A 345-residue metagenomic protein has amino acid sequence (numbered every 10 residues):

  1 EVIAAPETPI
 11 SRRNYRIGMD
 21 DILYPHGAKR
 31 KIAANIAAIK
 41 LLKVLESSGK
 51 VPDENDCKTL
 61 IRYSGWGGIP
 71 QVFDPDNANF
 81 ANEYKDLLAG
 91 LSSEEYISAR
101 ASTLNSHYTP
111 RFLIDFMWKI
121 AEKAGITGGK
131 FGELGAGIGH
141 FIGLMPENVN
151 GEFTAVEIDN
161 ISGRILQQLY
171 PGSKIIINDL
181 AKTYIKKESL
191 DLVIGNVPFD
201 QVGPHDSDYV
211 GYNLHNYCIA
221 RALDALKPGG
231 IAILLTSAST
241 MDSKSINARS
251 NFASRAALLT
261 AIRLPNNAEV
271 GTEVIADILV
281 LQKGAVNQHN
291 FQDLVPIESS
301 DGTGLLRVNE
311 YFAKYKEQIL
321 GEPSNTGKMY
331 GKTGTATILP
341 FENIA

Functional and structural regions predicted by a protein language model:
E1-R12: Acidic, low-complexity intrinsically disordered tails
I10-L169: Class I S-adenosyl-L-methionine
G49, I114-A124, G128-M145, A155 (+4 more regions): Conserved proline-anchored active-site loop of SAM-dependent methyltransferases that bridges a beta-strand
E152, K174-I175, A257-T260: Conserved beta-strand segments of alpha/beta enzyme cores
I158-N160, V210-A268, V274, I278-V280: Conserved Class I SAM-dependent methyltransferase catalytic core
R164-Y184: S-adenosyl-L-methionine
P198, N266, G284: Flexible loop residues that form catalytic and substrate-binding hotspots at small-molecule/glycan-binding clefts
V270-A345: Flexible, glycine-/basic-rich loop-and-beta segments that form/coincide with the SAM-dependent methyltransferase
